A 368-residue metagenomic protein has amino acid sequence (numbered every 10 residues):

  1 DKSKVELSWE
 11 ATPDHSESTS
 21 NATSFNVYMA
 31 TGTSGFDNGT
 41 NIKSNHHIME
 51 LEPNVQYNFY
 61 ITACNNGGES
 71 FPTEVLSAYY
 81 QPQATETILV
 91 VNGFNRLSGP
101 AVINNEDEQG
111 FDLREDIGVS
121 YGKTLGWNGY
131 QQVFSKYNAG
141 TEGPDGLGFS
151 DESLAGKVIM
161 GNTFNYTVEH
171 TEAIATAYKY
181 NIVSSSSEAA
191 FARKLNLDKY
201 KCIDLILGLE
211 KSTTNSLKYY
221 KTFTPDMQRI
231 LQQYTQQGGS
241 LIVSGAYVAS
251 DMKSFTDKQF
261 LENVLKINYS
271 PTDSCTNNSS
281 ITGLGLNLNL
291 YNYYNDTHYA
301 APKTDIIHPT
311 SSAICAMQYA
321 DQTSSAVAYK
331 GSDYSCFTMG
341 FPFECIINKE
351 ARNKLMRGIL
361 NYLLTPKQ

Functional and structural regions predicted by a protein language model:
D1-S20, P53, G67-E86: Pro/Thr/Ser/Gly-rich low-complexity, intrinsically disordered linker/stalk tracts
P13-N38: Extracellular low-complexity, O-glycosylation-prone stalks/linkers
I42-H47: Short S/T/G- and acidic-enriched coil/turn segments that sit immediately N-terminal to beta-strands in beta-sandwich
I48-E69: Beta-strand-rich modules
P72-Y200, I206, N361-Q368: Aromatic-Pro/Gly-enriched surface loop or interdomain linker that acts as a lid/target-recognition segment
F94-S98, S187-A190, G208-T213, L241 (+3 more regions): Solvent-exposed loop/turn segments at secondary-structure junctions within structured extracellular/periplasmic domains
L209-T304, H308-A313: A glycine-rich, often tryptophan-bearing local segment used as a flexible ligand/cofactor-contacting loop or short
Q236-S244, G285, N292-Q368: A glycine-centered loop/beta-turn motif at secondary-structure junctions
